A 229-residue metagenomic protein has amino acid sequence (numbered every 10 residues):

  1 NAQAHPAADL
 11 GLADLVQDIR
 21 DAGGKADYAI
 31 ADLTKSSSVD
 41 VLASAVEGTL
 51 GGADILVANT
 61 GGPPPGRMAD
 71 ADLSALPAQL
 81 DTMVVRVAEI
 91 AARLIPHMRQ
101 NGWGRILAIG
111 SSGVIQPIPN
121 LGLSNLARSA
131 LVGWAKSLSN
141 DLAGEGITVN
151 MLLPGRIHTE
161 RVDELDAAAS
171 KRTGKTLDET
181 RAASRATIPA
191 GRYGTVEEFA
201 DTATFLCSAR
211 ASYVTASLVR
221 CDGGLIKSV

Functional and structural regions predicted by a protein language model:
N1-G51, P64, E164-T173: Short-chain dehydrogenase/reductase
H5-D9, D40, G62-P77, Q100 (+2 more regions): Conserved mid-core segment of classical short-chain dehydrogenase/reductases
V57, A143, T148, V214-A216: Short, small/polar-rich loop/turn modules that mediate ligand/substrate recognition or access, typified
G62, A69-E89, W103, L107 (+2 more regions): Catalytic Tyr-X3-Lys loop
A91-A92, K136: A short, exposed helix-loop element centered on a Lys and neighboring polar residues
P96, N140-D141, S212: Alpha-helical segment proximal to the catalytic Tyr-Lys
L107-L131, A135-G144, R156-I157: Catalytic loop of short-chain dehydrogenase/reductase
Q116, R192, T204, T215-V229: Short C-terminal tail/terminal secondary-structure segment of NAD(P)H-dependent dehydrogenase/reductase domains
